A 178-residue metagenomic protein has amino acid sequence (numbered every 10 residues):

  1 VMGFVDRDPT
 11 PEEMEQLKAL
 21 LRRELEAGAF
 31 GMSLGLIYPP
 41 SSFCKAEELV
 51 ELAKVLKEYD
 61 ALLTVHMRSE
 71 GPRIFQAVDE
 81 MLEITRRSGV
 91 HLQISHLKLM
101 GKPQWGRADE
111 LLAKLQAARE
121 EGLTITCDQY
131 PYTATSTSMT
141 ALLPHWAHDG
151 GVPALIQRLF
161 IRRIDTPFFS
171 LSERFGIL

Functional and structural regions predicted by a protein language model:
V1-G31, L123-I125: Divalent-metal coordination cores built from histidine and acidic residues
M2-T10, S88, M100-L178: Polyanionic/metal-chelating signatures
P11-K18, A46, F75, W105 (+1 more regions): Non-membrane alpha-helical structural segments and their capping/turn regions in soluble enzymes
M14, R23-M81: Divalent metal-binding pocket/active-site signature
M32-L34, L63-V65, L92-S95, I125-C127: Hydrophobic faces of well-ordered beta-strands that scaffold small-molecule active sites in alpha/beta enzyme cores
I37, R68-E70, L97-L99, Y130-Y132: An acidic- and aromatic-residue-enriched active-site/binding cleft used to recognize and process polar
K54-L62, E83-L92, A117-T124: Secondary-structure transition/capping motifs at alpha-helix termini and the adjoining loop/turn into the next element
A77-M81, L97-W105: Aromatic/His-enriched, Gly/Pro-containing loop or helix-boundary segments that lie immediately adjacent to catalytic
